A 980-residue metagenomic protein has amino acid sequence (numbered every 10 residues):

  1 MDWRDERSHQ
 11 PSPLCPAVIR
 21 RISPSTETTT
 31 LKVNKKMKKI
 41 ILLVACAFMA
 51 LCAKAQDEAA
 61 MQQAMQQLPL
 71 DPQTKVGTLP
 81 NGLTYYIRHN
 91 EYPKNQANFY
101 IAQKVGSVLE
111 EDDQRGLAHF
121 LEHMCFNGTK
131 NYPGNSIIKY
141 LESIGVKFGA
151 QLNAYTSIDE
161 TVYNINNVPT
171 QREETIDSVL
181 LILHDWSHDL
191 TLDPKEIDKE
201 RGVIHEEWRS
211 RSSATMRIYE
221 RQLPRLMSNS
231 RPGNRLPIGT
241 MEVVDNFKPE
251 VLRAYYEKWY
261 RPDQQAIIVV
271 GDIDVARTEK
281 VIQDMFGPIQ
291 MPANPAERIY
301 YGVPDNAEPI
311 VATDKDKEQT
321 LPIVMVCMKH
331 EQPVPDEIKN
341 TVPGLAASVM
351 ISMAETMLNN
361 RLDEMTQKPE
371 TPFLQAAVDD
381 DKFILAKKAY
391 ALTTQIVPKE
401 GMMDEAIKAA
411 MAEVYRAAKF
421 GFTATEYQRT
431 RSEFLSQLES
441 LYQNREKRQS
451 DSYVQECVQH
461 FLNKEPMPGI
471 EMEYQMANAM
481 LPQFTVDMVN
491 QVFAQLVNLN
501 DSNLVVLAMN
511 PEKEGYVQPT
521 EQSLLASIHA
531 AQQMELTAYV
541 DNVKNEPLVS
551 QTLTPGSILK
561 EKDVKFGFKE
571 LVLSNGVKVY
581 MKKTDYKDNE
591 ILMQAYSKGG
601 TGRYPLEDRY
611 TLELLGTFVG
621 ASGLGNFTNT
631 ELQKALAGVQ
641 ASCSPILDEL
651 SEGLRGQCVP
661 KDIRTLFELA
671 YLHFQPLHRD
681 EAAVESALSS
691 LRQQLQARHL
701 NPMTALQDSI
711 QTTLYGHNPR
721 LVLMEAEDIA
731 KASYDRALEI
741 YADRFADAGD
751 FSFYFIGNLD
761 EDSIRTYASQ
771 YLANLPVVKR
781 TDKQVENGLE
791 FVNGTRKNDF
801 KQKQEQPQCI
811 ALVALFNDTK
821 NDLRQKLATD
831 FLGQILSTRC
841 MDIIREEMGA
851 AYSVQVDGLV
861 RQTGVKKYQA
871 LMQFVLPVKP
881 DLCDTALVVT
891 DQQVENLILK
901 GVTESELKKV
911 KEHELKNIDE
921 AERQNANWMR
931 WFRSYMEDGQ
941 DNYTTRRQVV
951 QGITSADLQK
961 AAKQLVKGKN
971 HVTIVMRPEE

Functional and structural regions predicted by a protein language model:
R20-K36: Short, Lys/Arg-enriched N-terminal segments with co-localized hydrophobic residues within the first ~10-30 amino acids
K38-L43: Sec-dependent signal peptide recognition, specifically the positively charged N-region followed immediately by
C46-A53: Hydrophobic h-region of N-terminal signal peptides that target proteins for export in Gram-negative bacteria
A53-Y86, D274-N359, D363, Q367-P369 (+12 more regions): Proteolytic maturation boundary segments
Y86-R88, P93-E110, G116-A118, N135-D185 (+14 more regions): M16 family metallopeptidases and their MPP-like homologs
R201-V251, Y255-Q264, I268-V270, V275-I282 (+2 more regions): Hydrophobic, small-residue-rich alpha-helical packing segments that form membrane-like cores
